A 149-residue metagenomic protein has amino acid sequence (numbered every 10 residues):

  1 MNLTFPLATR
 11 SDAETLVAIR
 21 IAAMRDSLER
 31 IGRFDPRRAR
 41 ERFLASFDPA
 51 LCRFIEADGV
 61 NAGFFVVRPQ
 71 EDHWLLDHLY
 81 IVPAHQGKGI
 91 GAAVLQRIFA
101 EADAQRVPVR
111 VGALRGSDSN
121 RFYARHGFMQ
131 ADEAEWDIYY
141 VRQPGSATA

Functional and structural regions predicted by a protein language model:
T4-A18: A short beta-loop-alpha structural element at the N-terminal edge of CoA-dependent acyl/N-acetyltransferase catalytic
I21-L44: Conserved GNAT-fold acetyl-CoA-binding loop/helix
L44-F54, G63: A short helix-loop-beta-strand connector motif used in the catalytic cores of GNAT acetyltransferases and, in some
V60-R68, L75-Y80: Conserved beta-strand in the GNAT
D72-P83, V109-G112, I138: Conserved acetyl-CoA binding element of GNAT-fold acetyltransferases
I81, G87-A100, A124-R125: Conserved acetyl-CoA-binding loop-helix of GNAT-fold acetyltransferases
A92, R115-Y139: Conserved active-site alpha-helix within GNAT-family acetyltransferase domains
A102-R115: Conserved GNAT acetyl-CoA-binding A-motif
